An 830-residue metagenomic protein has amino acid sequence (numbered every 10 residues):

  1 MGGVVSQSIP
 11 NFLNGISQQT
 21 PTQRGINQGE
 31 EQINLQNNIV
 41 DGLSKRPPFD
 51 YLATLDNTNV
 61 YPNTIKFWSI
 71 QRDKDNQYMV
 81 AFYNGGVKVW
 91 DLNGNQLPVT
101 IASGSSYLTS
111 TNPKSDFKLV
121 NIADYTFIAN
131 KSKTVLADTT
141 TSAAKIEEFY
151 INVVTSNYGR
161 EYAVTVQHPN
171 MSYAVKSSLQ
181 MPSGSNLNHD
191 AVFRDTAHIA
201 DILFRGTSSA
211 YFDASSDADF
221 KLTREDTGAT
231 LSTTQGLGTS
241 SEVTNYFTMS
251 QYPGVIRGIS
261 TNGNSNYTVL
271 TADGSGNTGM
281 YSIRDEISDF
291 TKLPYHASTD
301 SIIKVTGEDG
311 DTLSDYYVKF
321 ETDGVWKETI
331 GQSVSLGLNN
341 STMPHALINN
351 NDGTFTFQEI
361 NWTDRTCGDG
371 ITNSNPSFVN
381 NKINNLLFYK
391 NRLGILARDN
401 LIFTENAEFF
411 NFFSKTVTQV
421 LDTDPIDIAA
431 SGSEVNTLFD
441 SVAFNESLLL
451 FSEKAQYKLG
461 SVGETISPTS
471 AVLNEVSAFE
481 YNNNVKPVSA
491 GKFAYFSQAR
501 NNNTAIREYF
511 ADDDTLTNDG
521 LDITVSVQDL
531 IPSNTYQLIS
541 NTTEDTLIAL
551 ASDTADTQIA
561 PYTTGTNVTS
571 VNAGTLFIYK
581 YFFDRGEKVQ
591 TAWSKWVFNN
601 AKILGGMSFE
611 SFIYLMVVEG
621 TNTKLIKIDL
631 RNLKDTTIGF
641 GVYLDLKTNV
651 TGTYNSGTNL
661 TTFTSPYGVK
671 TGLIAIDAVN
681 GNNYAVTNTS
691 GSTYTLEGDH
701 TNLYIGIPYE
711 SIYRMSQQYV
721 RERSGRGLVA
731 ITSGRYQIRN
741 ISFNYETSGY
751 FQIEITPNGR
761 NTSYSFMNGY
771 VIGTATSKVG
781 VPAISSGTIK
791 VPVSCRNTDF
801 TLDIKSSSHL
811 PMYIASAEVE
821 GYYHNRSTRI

Functional and structural regions predicted by a protein language model:
M1-Q96, D285-N385, Y389-T437, Q498-N518 (+2 more regions): N-terminal beta-propeller domains
Q7-N76, N502-I830: Beta-sheet repeat architectures centered on beta-propellers
A53-N59, N361-N391, L396-T546, L550-S608 (+1 more regions): Beta-propeller and closely related beta-pinwheel folds
Y61-N63, I101-F117, W362-N384, A430-F439 (+2 more regions): Short linear interaction motifs
K88, Y457-K458, I626: WD40 beta-propeller blade core
K114-V135, L448-F451, K458: Elongated alpha-helical scaffolds
Y125, K131, K145-V154, Q180-S377: Long, charge-dense tracts
A137-Y150, G463-N482, Y709-G727: A short, polar beta-strand/turn micro-motif
